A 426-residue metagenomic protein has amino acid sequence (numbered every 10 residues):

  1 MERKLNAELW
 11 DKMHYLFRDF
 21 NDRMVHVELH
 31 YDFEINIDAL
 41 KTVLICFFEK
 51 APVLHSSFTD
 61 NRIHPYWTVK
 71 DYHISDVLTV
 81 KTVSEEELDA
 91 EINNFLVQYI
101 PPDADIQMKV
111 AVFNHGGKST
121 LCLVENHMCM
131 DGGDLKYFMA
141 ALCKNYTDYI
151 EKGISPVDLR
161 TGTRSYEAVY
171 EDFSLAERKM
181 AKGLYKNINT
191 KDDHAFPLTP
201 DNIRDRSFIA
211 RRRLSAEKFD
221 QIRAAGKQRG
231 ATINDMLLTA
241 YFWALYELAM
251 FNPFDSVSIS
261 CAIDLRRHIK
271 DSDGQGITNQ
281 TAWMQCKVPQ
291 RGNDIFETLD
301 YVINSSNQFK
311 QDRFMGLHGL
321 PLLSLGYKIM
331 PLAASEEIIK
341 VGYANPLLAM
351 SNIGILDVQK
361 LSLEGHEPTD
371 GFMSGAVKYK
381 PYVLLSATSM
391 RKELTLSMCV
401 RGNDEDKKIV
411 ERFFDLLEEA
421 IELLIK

Functional and structural regions predicted by a protein language model:
M1-H64, E86-M108, E247-K426: Acyl-thioester-dependent acyl-group transfer interface
M1-Y15, V25, V83, C129 (+4 more regions): Non-catalytic, low-complexity flexible loops and terminal extensions
R18-F33, W67-L78, K152-G162, Y170-E177 (+2 more regions): Short, charge-rich amphipathic segments
Y31-D38, I74-T82, R164-V169, T190-H194 (+3 more regions): Short low-complexity stretches enriched in small and charged residues
D32-P52, L123-A140, R212-N252, L396 (+1 more regions): Acyl activation and transfer enzymes in specialized metabolism, enriched for ANL adenylate-forming modules
K41-G133, Y137-T147: Acyl-thioester-dependent condensation/acyltransferase catalytic cores
S84, L214-K218, R229, R291 (+1 more regions): Residue-level signature of the cytosolic catalytic core of signaling kinases
H115-K118, K144-I154, Q228-N234, A244-S256: Secondary-structure boundary elements
